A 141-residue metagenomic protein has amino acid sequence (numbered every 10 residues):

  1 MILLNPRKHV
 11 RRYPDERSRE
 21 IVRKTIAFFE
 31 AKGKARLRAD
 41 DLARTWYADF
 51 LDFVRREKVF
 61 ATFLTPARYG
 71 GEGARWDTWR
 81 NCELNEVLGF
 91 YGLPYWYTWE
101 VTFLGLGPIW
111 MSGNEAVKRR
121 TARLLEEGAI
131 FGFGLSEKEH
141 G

Functional and structural regions predicted by a protein language model:
M1-E100, G107, M111-F131, K138: Amphipathic, small/basic residue-rich leader segments at the start of a protein or domain
G141: Active-site beta-strand->loop segment that positions catalytic residues and contacts the acyl thioester
